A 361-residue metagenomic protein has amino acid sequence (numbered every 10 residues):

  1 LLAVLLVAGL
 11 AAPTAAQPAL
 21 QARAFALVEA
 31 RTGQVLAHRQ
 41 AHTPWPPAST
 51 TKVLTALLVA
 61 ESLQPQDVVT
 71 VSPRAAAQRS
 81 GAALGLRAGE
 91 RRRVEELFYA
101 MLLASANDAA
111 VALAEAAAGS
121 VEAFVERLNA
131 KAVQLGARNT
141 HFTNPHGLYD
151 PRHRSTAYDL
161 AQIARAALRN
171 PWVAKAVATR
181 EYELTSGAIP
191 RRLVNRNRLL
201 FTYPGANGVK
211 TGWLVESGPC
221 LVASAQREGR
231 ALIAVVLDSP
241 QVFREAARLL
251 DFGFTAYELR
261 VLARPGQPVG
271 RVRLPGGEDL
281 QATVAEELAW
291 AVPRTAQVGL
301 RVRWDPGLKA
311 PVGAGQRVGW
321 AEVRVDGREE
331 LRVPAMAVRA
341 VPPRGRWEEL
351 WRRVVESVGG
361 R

Functional and structural regions predicted by a protein language model:
L1-G9: Bacterial N-terminal signal peptides
A8-A19, M336: Bacterial Sec-dependent signal peptides at the C-terminal "C-region" and cleavage site
T14-P171: Active-site-adjacent loops and short helices of periplasmic peptidoglycan-processing enzymes
R138-H141, Y149-R361: Domain-terminus/edge residues, biased toward the C-terminal soluble/receptor-binding domains of extracytoplasmic
